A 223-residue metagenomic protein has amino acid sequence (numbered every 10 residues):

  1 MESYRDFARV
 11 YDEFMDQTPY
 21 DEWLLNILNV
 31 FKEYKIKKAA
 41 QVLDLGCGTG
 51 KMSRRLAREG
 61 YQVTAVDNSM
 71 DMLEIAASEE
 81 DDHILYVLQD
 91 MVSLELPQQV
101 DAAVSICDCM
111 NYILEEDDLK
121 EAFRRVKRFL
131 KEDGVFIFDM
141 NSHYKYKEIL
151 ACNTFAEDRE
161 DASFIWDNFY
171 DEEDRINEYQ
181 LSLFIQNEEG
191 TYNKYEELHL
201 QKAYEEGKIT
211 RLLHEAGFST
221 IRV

Functional and structural regions predicted by a protein language model:
M1-K37: Conserved class I S-adenosyl-L-methionine
K38-G46: Conserved class I S-adenosyl-L-methionine
L43, G50-S93: Class I SAM-dependent methyltransferase SAM/SAH-binding core
E95-A102: A short acidic, Gly/Pro-enriched loop at the edge of an enzyme's catalytic core that lines a small-molecule cofactor
I106-D108: Residues lining the SAM
K120-E132: A short glycine-rich, Lys/Arg-flanked "PGG" loop and its adjoining helix->strand segment in the class I
I137-T210: SAM-dependent methyltransferase
L198-L200, T220-V223: Conserved S-adenosyl-L-methionine
